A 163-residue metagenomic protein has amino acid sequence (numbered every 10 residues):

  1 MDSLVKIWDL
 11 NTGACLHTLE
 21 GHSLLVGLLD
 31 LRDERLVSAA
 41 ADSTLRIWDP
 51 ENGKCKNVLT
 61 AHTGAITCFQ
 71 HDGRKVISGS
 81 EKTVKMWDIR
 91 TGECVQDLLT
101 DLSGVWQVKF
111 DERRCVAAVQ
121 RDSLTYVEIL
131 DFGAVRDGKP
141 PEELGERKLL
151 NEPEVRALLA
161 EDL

Functional and structural regions predicted by a protein language model:
M1-D2, L10, A39-D42, S78-K82 (+1 more regions): Conserved strand-to-loop turn within each blade of WD40 beta-propeller repeats
K6, H17, G27, R46 (+3 more regions): WD40 beta-propeller blade core
L10-G13, P50-G53, I89-G92, G133: Short loop/turn segments that connect beta-strands within beta-propeller blades
T12, L19-V26, L59-I66, L99-V105: WD40/WD-repeat beta-propeller blade N-cap
T63-I66, Q70-E81: Loop/turn-rich, solvent-exposed surfaces of beta-rich toroidal or solenoidal domains
R74, K82-T83, R90-L163: Terminal intrinsically disordered, low-complexity extensions flanking WD-repeat/beta-propeller proteins
